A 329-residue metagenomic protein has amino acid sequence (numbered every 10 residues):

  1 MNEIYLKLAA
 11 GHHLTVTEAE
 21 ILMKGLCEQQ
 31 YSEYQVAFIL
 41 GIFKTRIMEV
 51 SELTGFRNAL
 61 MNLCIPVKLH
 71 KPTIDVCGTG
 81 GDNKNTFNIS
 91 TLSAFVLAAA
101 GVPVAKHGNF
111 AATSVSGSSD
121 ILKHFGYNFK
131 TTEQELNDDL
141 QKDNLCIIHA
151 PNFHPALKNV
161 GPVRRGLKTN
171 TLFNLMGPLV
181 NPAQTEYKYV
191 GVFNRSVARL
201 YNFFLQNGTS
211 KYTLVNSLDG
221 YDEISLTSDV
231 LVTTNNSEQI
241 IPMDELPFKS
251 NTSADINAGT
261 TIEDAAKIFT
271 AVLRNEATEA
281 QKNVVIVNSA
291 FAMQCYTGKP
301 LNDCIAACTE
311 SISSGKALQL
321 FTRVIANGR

Functional and structural regions predicted by a protein language model:
M1-N2, K71-D75, V96-A99, S114-G117 (+2 more regions): A short alpha-helix capping/helix-coil boundary motif
M1-T86, A100, V104, N251-I256 (+3 more regions): Acidic, glycine/proline-rich low-complexity segments that act as flexible tails and inter-domain linkers
K7, N62-I65, T86, G101 (+2 more regions): Glycine-rich anion-binding loops and their surrounding alpha/beta cores
I21, G55-A59, F95, P162 (+1 more regions): Alpha-helical scaffolding segments of alpha/beta enzyme cores, especially the outer helices of TIM-barrel or partial
F38, L92-V96, V284, N288-F291: Short amphipathic alpha-helical face segments that pack within enzyme cores and frequently flank/anchor catalytic
G78, D82-D139: A generic, well-ordered mixed alpha/beta core segment in the N-terminal half of proteins
